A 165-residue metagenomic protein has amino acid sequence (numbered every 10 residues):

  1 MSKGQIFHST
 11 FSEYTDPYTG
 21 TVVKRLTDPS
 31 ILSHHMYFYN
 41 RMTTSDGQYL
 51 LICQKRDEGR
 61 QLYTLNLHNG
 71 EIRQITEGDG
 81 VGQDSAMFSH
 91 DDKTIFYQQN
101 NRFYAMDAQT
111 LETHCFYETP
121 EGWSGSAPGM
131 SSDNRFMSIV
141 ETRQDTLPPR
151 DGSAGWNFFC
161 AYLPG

Functional and structural regions predicted by a protein language model:
M1-K24: Blade/loop signatures of beta-propeller domains
T19-T21, M36, S153-W156: Short, solvent-exposed coil/turn segments
G20, E58-G59: Short acidic/glycine-enriched loop/turn segments that link adjacent beta-strands
K24-L32, E71-E77, E112-E118: A short beta-strand motif characteristic of beta-propeller blades
T27-Q54: Short, contiguous, helix-prone interaction/anchoring segments in small proteins
L32-Y39, G59-F103: Blade-loop segments of beta-propeller domains
G80-S89, K93-G165: Asp-box/WD-like beta-propeller blade repeats and closely related beta-sheet repeat scaffolds
